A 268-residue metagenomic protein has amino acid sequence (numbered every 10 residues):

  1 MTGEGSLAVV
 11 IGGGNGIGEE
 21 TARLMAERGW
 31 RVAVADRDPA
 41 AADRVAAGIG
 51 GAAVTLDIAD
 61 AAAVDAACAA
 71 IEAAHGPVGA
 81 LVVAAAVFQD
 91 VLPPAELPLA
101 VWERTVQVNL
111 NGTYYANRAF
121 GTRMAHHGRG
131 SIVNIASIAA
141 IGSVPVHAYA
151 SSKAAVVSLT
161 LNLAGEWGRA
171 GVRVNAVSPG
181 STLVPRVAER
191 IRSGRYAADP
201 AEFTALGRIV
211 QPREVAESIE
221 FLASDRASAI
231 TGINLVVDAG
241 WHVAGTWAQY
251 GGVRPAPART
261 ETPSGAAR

Functional and structural regions predicted by a protein language model:
V91, T231-R268: Short C-terminal tail/terminal secondary-structure segment of NAD(P)H-dependent dehydrogenase/reductase domains
L92-P94, P98-V106, I132, P200: Substrate-binding pocket helix/loop in short-chain dehydrogenase/reductase
L97, G142-S151, N162: Active-site loop-to-helix junction immediately N-terminal to the catalytic Tyr of the SDR YXXXK motif in Rossmann-fold
Y114-N117, R208-V243: C-terminal substrate-recognition "lid" of short-chain dehydrogenase/reductases
N117, S152, T160: Active-site helix of classical SDR
T122, G165-R169, S228: Alpha-helical segment proximal to the catalytic Tyr-Lys
S137: Residue(s) in the substrate-gating loop at a strand-loop-helix junction that position the organic substrate next
